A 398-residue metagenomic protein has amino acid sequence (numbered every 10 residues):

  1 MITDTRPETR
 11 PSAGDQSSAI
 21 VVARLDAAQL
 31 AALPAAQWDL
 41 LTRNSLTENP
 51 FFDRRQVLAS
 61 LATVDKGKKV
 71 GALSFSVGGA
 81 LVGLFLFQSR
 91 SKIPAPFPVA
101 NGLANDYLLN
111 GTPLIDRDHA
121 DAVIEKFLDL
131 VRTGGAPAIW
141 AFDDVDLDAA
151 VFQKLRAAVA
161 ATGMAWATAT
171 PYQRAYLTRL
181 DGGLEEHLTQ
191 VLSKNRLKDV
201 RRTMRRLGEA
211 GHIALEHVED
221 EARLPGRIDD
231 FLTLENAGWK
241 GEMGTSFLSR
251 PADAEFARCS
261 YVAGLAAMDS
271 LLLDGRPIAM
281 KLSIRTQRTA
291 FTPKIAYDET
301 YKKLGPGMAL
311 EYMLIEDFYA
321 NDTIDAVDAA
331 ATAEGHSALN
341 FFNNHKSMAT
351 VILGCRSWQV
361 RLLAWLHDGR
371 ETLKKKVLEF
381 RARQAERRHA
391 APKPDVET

Functional and structural regions predicted by a protein language model:
I2-L25, S89, F152-E185, D322-T398: Active-site/acyl-donor-binding loops of N-acyltransferases
V21-G102, D144-R174, D181-K303, V396-E397: A conserved beta-strand-loop-helix scaffold within acyl/acetyltransferase catalytic domains
R54, A104-N105, L114-H119, T170-Y176 (+8 more regions): Short C-terminal domain-edge/linker segments immediately following a structured domain
K69-G71, V77, R90-P171, R285-L353: Acyl-donor binding region in acyl/amide transferases
L128-L130, Q190-L197, W365-L373: Short intrinsically disordered coil segments
